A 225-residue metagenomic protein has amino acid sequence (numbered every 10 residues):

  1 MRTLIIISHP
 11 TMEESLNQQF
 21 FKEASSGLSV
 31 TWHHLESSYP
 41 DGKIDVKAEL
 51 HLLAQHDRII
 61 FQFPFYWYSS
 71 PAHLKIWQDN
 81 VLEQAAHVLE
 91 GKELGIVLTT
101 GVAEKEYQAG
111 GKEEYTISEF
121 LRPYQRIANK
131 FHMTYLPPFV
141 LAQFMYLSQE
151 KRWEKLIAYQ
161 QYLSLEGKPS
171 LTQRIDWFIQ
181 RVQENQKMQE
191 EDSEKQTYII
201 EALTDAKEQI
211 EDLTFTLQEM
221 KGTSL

Functional and structural regions predicted by a protein language model:
M1-A86, L171-L225: N-terminal beta1-alpha1-beta2 submodule of the flavodoxin-like/Rossmannoid cofactor-binding fold
E13-E14, Y68-S70, A103-E106, M145-L147: Short catalytic/ligand-binding loop motif for oxyanion handling, primarily in non-cytosolic enzymes, centered on
Q62, E114-S118, Q149-L163: Short, electropositive alpha-helical surface patch
H73-N80, P123, K155-A158: Alpha-helical scaffold elements adjacent to nucleotide-binding pockets in ATP/GTP-utilizing enzyme cores
L89-E90: Short, flexible coil/linker segments at domain boundaries that flank nucleotide/cofactor-interacting
E93-L136: Short, glycine-/small-residue-rich phosphate/pyrophosphate-handling segment
K105-G110, V140, L147-K151: A short secondary-structure junction signal
N129-F144, W153-M188: A conserved mid-domain beta-alpha-beta active-site/ligand-binding segment of alpha/beta enzyme cores
